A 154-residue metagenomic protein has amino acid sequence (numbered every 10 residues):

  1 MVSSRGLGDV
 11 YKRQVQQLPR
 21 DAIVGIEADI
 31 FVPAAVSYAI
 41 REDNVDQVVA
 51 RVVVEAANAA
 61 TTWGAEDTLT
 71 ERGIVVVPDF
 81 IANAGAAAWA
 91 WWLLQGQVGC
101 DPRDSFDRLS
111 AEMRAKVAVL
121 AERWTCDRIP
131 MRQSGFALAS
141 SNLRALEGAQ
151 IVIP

Functional and structural regions predicted by a protein language model:
M1-Y11: Single conserved hydrophobic/aromatic residue that forms the stacking wall/gate of nucleotide- or nucleobase-binding
V2, V24, V49, I81-A82: Generic, ordered loop/turn and secondary-structure boundary motif
S4, L18-D21, I129-Q133: Secondary-structure junction/capping motif
Q14: Glycine-rich ThDP/TPP pyrophosphate-binding loop and its adjacent helix/strand module within ThDP-dependent enzymes
Q17-E27, S37-V53: Rossmann-fold NAD(P) dinucleotide-binding segment
V32-A34, A56: Short, well-ordered coil/turn residues at beta-beta hairpins and beta-strand->alpha-helix junctions within
R51-P154: Adenosine-phosphate binding glycine-rich loop
